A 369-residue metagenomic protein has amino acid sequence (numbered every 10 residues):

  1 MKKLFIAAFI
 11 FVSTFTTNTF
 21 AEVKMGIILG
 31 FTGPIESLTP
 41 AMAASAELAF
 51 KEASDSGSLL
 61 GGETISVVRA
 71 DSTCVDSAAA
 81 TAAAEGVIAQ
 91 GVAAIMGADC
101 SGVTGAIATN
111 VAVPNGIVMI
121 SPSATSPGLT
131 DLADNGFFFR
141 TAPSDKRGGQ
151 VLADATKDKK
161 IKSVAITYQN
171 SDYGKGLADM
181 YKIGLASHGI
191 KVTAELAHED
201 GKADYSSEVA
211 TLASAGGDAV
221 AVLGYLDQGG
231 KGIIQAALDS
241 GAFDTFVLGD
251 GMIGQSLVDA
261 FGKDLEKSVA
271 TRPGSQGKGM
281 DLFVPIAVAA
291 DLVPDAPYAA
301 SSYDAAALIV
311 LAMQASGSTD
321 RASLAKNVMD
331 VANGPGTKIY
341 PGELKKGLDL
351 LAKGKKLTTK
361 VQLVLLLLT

Functional and structural regions predicted by a protein language model:
K2-F11, A21-T369: Extracytosolic ligand-binding ectodomains
T14-N18: N-terminal signal peptide c-region/cleavage motif recognized by signal peptidases
